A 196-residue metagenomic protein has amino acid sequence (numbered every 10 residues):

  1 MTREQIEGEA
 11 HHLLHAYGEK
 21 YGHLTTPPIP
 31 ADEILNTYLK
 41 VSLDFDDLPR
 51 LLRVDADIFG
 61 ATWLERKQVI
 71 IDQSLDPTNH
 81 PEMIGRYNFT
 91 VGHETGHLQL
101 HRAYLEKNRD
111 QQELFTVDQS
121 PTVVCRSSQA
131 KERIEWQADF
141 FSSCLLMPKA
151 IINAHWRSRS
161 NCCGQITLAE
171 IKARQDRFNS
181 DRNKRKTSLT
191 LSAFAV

Functional and structural regions predicted by a protein language model:
M1-V196: Active-site hotspot residues in diverse enzymes, especially metal/ion-binding acidic/histidine motifs
